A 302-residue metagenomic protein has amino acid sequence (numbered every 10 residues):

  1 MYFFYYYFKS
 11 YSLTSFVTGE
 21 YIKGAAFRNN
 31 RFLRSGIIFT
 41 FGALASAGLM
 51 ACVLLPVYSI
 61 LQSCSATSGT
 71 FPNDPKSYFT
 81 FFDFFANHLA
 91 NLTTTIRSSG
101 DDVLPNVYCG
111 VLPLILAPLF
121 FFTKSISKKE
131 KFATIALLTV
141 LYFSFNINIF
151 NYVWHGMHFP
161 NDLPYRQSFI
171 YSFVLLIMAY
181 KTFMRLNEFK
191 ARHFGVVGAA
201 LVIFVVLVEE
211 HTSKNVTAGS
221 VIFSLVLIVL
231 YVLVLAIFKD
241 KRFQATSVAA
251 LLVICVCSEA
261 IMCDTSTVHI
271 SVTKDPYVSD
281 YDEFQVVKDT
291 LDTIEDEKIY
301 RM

Functional and structural regions predicted by a protein language model:
M1-L44, P56, I228-V232: Perimembrane helix-loop-helix junctions
F3, P113-L119, I177, I228-Y231: Central hydrophobic cores of alpha-helical transmembrane segments in multi-pass inner-membrane proteins across all
F3-S12, G48-C52, P56-S59, S65 (+3 more regions): A generic secondary-structure signal for well-formed alpha-helical elements
F8-L13, I22-A26, L61, S65 (+5 more regions): Membrane-interfacial segments
T14-Y21, S279-D289: Acidic, low-complexity cytosolic linker/stalk segments
S35-G36, A43-A133, V140-F143, I147-H155 (+4 more regions): Periplasmic/ER-lumenal interhelical loops and adjacent helix-loop junctions in multi-pass membrane proteins
F132-F143, I147-I149, H158-E283: Contiguous transmembrane helix-bundle modules in multi-pass membrane proteins
D292-M302: Short periplasmic/luminal acceptor-recognition loop of GT-C membrane glycosyltransferases, typified by
